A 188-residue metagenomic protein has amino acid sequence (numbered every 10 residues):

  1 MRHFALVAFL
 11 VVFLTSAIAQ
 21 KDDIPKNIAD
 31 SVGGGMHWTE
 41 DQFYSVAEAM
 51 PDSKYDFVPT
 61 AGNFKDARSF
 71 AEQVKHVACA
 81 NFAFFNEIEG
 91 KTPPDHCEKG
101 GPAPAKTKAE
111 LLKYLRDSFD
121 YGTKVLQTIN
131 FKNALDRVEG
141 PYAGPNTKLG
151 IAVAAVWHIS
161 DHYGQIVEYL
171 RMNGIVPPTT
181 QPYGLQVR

Functional and structural regions predicted by a protein language model:
A5-S16: Bacterial N-terminal signal peptides
A19-Q20: Boundary of Sec targeting at the N-terminus
D23-K26: N-terminal pre-domain segments of enzymes
G33-Y44, D56-K99, E139-R188: Short, contiguous alpha-helical
Q42, V46-A47, Y121, V125: Well-ordered alpha-helical scaffold segments within catalytic/enzyme domains
E48-F57, L126-L135, M172-P178: Surface-exposed helix-capping loop/turn segments at secondary-structure junctions
A103-E139, T147-S160: Acidic/histidine-rich alpha-helical segments that form the ligand environment of transition-metal centers
